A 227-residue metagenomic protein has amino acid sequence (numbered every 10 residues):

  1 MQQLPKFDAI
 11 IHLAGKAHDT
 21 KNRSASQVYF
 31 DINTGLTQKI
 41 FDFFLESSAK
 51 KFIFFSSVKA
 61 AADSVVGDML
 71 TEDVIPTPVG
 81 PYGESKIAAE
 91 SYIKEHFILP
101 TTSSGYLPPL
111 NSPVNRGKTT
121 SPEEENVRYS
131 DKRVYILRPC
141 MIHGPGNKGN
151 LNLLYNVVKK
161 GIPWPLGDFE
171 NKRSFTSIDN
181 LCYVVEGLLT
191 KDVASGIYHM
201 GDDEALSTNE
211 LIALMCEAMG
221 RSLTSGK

Functional and structural regions predicted by a protein language model:
M1-I32, F43, A60-A61: NAD(P)H-binding glycine-rich loop region in Rossmannoid oxidoreductase-like domains and their noncatalytic homologs
A17-T20, V58-A62, P76, C140-H143: Active-site segment of SDR-like NAD(P)-dependent oxidoreductases
V28-K39, P76, G80, E84-S85 (+1 more regions): Glycine-rich NAD(P)-binding loop of the Rossmann-fold in SDR/ketoreductase-type enzymes
K39-P81, F97-T101: Conserved Rossmann-fold NAD(P)-dependent oxidoreductase catalytic core, especially the SDR/UDP-sugar
V79-L99, N126-Y135: Active-site Tyr-X1-5-Lys
K132-L153: Flexible, glycine-rich beta-alpha linker
N147-L153, G167-L189, S195-G196, E210: Substrate-positioning beta->alpha
K191-K227: Mid/C-terminal beta-alpha module of Rossmann-like enzyme folds, strongest in SDR-family dehydrogenases/epimerases
